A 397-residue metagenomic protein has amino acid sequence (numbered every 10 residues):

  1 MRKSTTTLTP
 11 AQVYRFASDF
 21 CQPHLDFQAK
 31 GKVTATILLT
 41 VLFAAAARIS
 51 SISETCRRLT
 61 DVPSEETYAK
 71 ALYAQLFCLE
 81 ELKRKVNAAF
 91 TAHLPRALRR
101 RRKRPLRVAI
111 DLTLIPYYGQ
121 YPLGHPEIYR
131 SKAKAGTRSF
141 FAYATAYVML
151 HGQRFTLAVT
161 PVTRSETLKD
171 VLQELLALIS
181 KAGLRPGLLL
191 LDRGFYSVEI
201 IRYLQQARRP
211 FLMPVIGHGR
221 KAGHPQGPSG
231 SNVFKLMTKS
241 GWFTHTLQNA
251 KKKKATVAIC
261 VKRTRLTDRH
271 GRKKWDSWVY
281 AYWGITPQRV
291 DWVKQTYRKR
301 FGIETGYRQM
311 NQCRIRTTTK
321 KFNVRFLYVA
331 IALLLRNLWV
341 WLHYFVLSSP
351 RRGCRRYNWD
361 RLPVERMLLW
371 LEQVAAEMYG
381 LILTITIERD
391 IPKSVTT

Functional and structural regions predicted by a protein language model:
M1-L76: Gly/serine-rich nucleotide phosphate-binding loop at the start of the catalytic core of nucleotide/ADP-ribose-handling
T40-V41, T55-R57, Y68, R104-Y118 (+6 more regions): Short, conserved catalytic/metal-binding motifs centered on acidic residues
L72-M149: Active-site-proximal, Lys/Arg-enriched surface segment that forms a nucleic-acid-binding/basic interface patch
L79-P95, E372-T397: Long, charge-rich low-complexity segments
L114, F234-M237, P287-K321: Short amphipathic alpha-helical "interface-anchor" segments enriched in bulky aromatics
R130-L184, D276-W278: Electropositive, glycine- and tryptophan-enriched low-complexity nucleic-acid-binding patches
V159-R269, P350-V364, I385-T397: An internal, acidic/charged active-site-proximal segment that coordinates divalent cations and/or engages
R316-Q373: Basic, amphipathic alpha-helical segments enriched in Lys/Arg and hydrophobic/aromatic residues
